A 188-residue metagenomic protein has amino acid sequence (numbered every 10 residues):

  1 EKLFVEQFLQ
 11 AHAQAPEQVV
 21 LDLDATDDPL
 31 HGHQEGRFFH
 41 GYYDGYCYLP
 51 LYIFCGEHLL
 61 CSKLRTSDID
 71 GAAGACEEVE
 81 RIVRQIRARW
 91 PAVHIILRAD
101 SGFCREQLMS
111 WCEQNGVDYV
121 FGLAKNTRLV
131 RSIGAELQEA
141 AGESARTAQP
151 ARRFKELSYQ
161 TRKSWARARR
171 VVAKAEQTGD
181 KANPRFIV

Functional and structural regions predicted by a protein language model:
E1, V5, V79-V83, M109: Generic structural signal for well-ordered alpha-helices, preferentially at hydrophobic/aromatic core positions
E1-L51: Active-site-proximal, Lys/Arg-enriched surface segment that forms a nucleic-acid-binding/basic interface patch
V19-D27, E57, I96-C104, Y119 (+1 more regions): Short, conserved catalytic/metal-binding motifs centered on acidic residues
L30-G36, L60-R65, E106-C112, V130-E136: Short acidic, glycine/serine/threonine-rich loops at helix termini
F38-W90: Electropositive, glycine- and tryptophan-enriched low-complexity nucleic-acid-binding patches
Y42-C47, E80, Q114-L129: Acidic, His- and aromatic-enriched active-site or binding-groove loops in soluble protein domains that engage sugars
R84-V93, Q114-D118: Secondary-structure transition/capping motifs at alpha-helix termini and the adjoining loop/turn into the next element
D118-V188: An anionic, glycine-rich sequence signature occurring as long contiguous blocks
